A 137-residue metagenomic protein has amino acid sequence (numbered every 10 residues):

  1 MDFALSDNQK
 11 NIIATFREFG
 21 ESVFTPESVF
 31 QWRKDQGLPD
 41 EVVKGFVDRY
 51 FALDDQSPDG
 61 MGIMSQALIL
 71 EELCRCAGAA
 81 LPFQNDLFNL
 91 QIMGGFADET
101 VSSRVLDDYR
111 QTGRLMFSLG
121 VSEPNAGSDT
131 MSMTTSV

Functional and structural regions predicted by a protein language model:
M1-Q84, R104: Amphipathic, small/basic residue-rich leader segments at the start of a protein or domain
W32-D35, G94, S122: Glycine- and other small-residue-rich loops at beta-strand/loop junctions that grip anionic moieties
V47-D48, A97-D98, T134: Short alpha-helix boundary/capping motifs
D59, T100-V137: Glycine-rich, Trp-frequent "lid" loop and neighboring beta-strands that shape and gate the flavin cofactor pocket
E72, G95, Y109: Conserved catalytic core of Hanks-type protein kinase domains
G78-Q91, T112-G120: FAD-binding core of FAD-dependent oxidoreductases, characterized by glycine-rich FAD pyrophosphate-binding loops
L81-T100, G127-D129: N-terminal glycine-rich flavin-associated loop
